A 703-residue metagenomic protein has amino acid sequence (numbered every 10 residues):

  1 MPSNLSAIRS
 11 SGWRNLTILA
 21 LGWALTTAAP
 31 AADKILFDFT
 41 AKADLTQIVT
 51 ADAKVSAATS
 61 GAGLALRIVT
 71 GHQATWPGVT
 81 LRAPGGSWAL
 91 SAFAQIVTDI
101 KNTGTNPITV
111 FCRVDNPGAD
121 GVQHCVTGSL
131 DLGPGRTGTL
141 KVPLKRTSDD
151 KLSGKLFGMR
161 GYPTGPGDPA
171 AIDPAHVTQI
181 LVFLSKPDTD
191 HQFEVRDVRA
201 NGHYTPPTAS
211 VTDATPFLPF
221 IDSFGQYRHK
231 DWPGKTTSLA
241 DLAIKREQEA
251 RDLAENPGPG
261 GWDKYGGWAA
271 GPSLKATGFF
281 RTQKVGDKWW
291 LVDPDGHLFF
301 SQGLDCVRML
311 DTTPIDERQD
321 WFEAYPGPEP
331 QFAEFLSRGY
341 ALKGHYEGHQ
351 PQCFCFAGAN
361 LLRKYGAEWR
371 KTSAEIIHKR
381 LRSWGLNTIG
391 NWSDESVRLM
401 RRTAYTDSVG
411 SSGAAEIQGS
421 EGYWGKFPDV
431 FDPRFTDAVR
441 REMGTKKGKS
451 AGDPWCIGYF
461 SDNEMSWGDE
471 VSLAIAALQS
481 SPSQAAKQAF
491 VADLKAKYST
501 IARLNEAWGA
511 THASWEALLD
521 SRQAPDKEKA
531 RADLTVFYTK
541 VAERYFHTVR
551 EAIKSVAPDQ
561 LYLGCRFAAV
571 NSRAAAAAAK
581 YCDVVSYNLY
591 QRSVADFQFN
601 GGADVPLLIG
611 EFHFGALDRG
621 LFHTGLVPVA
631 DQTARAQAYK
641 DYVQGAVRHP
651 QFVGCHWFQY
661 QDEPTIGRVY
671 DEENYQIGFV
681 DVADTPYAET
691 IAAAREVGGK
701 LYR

Functional and structural regions predicted by a protein language model:
A31-D52: Extracellular carbohydrate-recognition regions
S56-G78: Short carbohydrate-recognition loop motifs
G71-D168, H176, D188-E194: Extracellular ligand-binding interfaces
P294, L304-D305, R318-W369, W424-D429 (+2 more regions): Polysaccharide-binding and catalytic clefts of secreted carbohydrate-active enzymes
C353-L361, I417-P428, D520-T535, A568 (+2 more regions): Active-site clefts of carbohydrate-active enzymes
P454-G458, D462-E464, F612, V627-F679 (+1 more regions): Substrate-binding cleft of secreted/luminal carbohydrate-active enzymes
I475-A489, F658-R703: Aromatic-rich peripheral "rim/lid" segments of glycoside hydrolase catalytic domains that contact and position glycan
V536, K540-G625, K640-V647: Glycoside hydrolase catalytic-domain groove-lining segments
